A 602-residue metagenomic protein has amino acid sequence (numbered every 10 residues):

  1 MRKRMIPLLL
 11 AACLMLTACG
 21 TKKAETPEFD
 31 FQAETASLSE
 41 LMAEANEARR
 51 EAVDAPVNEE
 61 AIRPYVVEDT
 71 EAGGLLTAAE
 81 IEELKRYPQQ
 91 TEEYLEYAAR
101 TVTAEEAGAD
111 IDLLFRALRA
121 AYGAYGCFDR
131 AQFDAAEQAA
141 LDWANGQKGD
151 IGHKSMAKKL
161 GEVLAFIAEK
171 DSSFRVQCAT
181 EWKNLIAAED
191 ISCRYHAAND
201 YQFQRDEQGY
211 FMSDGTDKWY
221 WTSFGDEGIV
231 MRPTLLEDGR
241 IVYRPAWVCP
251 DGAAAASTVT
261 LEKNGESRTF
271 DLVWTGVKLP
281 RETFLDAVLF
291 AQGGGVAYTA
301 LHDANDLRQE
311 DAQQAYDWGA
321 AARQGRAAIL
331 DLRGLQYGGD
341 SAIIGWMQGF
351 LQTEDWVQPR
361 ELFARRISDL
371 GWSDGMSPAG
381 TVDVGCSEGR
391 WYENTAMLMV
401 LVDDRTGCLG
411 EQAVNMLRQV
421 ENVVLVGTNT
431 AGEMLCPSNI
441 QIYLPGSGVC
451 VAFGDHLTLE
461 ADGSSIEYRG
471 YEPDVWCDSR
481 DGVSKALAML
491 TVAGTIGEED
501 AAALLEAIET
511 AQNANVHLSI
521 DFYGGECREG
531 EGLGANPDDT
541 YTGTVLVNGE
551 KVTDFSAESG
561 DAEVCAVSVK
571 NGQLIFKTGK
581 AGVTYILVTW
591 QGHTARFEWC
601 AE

Functional and structural regions predicted by a protein language model:
R4-K22: Sec-dependent N-terminal signal peptides of Gram-positive bacterial secreted proteins and lipoproteins
L14, S213-D214, R366-D369, C436-P437 (+1 more regions): Extracytoplasmic/secretory soluble proteins
A18-Y337, I440, E499-S519: Flexible, low-complexity junctional segments that flank or bridge functional domains
I229-D238, T430-E433, A562-V569: Solvent-exposed beta-strand/loop surfaces of large extracellular or lumenal domains
A254-I442: Cleft-lining beta-strand/loop regions that shape enzyme active-site pockets
L425-V475, D481: BRCT (BRCA1 C-terminal) domain core and associated BRCT-interaction motifs
S464-N515: Low-complexity, Gly/Ser/Thr/Pro-rich intrinsically disordered linker/tail segments
Q512-E602: Extracytoplasmic soluble-region selector
